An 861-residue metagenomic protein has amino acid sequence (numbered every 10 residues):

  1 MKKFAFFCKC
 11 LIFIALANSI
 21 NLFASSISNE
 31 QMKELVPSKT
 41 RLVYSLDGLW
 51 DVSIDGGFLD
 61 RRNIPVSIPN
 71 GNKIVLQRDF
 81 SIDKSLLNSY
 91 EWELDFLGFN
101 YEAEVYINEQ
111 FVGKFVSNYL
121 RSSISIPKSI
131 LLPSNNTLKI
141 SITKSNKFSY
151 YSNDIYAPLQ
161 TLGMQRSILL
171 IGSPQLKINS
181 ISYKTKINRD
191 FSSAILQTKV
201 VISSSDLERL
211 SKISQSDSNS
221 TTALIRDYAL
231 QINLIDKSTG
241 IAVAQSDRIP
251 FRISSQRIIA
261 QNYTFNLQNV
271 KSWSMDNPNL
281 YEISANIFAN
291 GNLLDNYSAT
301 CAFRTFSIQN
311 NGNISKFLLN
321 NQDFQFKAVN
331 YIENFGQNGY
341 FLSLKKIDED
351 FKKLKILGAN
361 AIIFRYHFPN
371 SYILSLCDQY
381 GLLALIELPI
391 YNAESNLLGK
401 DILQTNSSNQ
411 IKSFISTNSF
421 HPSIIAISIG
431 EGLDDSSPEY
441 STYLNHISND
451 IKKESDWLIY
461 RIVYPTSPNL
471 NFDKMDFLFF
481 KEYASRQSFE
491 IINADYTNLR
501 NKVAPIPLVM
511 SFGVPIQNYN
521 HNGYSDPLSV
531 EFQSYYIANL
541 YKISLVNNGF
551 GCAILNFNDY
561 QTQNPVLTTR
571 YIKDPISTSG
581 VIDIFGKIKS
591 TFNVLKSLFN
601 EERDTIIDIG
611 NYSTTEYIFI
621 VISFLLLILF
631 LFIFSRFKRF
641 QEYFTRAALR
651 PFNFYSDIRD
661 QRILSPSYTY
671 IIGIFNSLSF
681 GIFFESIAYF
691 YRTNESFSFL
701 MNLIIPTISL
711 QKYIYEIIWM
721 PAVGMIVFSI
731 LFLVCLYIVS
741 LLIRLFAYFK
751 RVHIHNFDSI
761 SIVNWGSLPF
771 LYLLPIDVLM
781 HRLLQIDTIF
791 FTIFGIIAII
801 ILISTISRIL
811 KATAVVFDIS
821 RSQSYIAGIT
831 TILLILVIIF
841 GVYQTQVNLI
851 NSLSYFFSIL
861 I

Functional and structural regions predicted by a protein language model:
N18-N70, S81, S141, S238-T239: Accessory carbohydrate-binding/adhesion or oligomerization-edge regions at the termini of glycan-active proteins
V36-P37, D55, G71, V75-I178 (+2 more regions): Accessory beta-strand-rich segments of carbohydrate-active enzymes
K73-S81, Y90-D95, N100-E104, Q175 (+5 more regions): Active-site-adjacent substrate/metal-binding segments within catalytic domains of carbohydrate-active enzymes
P133, A223-Q309: Extended acidic/polar, glycine-enriched regions that form or flank non-catalytic beta-rich accessory modules
T442-N547, S577-V581: Extracellular glycoside hydrolase catalytic/binding regions
L555-Y612, Y617-I622: Aromatic-rich peripheral "rim/lid" segments of glycoside hydrolase catalytic domains that contact and position glycan
F634-F637, Q641-R751: Selected alpha-helical membrane-embedding segments in polytopic membrane proteins
E716-I730, L736-V847: Hydrophobic alpha-helical transmembrane segments and adjacent short intramembrane/lumenal linkers of inner/organellar
